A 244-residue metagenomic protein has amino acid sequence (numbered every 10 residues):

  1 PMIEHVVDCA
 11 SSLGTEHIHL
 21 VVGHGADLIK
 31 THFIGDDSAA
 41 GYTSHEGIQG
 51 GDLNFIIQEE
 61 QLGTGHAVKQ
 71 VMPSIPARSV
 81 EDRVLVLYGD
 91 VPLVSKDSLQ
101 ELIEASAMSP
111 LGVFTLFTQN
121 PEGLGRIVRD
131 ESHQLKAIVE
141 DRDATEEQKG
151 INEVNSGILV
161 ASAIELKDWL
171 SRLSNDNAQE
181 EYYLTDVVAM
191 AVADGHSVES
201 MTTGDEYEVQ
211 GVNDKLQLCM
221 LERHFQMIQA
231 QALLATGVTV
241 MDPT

Functional and structural regions predicted by a protein language model:
P1-G89, L93-D97: Conserved N-terminal catalytic core of the sugar/cofactor nucleotidyltransferase
S12, P73-P76, A107-M108, I164 (+3 more regions): Generic secondary-structure signature for well-ordered alpha-helical cores
H24, G89, D97, I164-E165 (+2 more regions): Alpha-helix/helix-capping structural signal
L28-T31, E101, V187, M220: Phosphate- and divalent-cation-binding pockets in alpha/beta enzyme and binding domains that engage nucleotide-derived
H32, I138, W169, V212 (+1 more regions): Residues that scaffold the ATP/ADP-binding catalytic core of kinase and kinase-like folds
I56-L62, L173-Q179, D205-Q210: Glycine-rich "substrate-gating" loop/helix at the edge of Rossmann-like oxidoreductase active sites
V94-A178, T185, H196: Conserved core of the sugar-phosphate nucleotidyltransferase
Q179-T244: Left-handed beta-helix
